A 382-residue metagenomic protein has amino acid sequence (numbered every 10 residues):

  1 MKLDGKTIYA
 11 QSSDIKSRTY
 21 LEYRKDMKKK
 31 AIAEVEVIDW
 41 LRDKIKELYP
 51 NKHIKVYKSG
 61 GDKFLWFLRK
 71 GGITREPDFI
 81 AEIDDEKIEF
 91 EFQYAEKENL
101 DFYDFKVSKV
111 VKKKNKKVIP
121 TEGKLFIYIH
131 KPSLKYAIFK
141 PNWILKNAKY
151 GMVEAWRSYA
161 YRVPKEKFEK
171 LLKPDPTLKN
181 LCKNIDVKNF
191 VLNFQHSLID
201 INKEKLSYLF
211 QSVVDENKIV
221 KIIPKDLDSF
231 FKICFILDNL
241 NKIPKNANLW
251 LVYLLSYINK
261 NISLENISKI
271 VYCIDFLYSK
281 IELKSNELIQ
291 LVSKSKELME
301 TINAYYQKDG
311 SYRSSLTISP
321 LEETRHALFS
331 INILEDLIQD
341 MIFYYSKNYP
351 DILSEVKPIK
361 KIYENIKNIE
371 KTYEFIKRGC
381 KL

Functional and structural regions predicted by a protein language model:
M1-H196: Nucleic-acid endonuclease domains
D39-R42, C234, N303, K377: Class I S-adenosyl-L-methionine
I83, H130, D215, N259 (+1 more regions): Acidic surface patches and DE-rich sequence motifs
K87, L134-A137, K218-V220, G310-Y312: Hydrophobic residues embedded in beta-strands of well-ordered beta-sheets
K188, V220-K245, N259-I289, R313-D340 (+2 more regions): An alpha-helical repeat/solenoid feature that recognizes helix-turn-helix modules
Q195-L198, N202, L206-F210, W250-L255 (+5 more regions): Buried hydrophobic core positions in alpha-solenoid tandem helical repeats
P244-V252, N286-E297, D340-K347: Short sequence/structural elements of tandem HEAT/ARM alpha-solenoid repeats
L255-K260, E300-R313: HEAT/HEAT-like alpha-solenoid repeats
